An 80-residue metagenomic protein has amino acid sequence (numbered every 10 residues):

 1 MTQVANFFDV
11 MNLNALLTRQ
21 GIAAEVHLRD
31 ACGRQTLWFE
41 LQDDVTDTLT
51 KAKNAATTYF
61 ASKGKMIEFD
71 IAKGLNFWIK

Functional and structural regions predicted by a protein language model:
M1, A23-T46, I71-N76: Short glycine-rich, basic-tinged beta-strand/loop micro-motifs
N6-G21, K51-T57: Short amphipathic alpha-helix segments
T18-V26, F60-K63: Short amphipathic beta-strand starts and helix->beta connectors
D43-K80: Detector for the mature cores of small, proteolytically processed and post-translationally modified peptide effectors
